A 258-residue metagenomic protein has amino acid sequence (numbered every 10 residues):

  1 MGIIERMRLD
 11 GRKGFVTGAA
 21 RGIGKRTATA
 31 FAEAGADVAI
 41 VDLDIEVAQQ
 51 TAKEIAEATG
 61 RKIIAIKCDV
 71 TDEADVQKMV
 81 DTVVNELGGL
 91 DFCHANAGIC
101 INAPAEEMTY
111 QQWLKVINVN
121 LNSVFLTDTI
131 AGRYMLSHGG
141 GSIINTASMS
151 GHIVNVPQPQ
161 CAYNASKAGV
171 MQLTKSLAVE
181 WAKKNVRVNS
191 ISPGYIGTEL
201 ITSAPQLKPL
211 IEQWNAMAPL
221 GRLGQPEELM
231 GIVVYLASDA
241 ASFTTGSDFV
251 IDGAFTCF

Functional and structural regions predicted by a protein language model:
G2-R6, V234, T245-F258: Short C-terminal tail/terminal secondary-structure segment of NAD(P)H-dependent dehydrogenase/reductase domains
R8-V38: Canonical Rossmann dinucleotide-binding motif of NAD(H)/NADP(H)-dependent dehydrogenases/reductases, specifically
P104-A105, T109-I117, P159, W214: Substrate-binding pocket helix/loop in short-chain dehydrogenase/reductase
D128, S166, T174: Active-site helix of classical SDR
R133, V179-K183, S242: Alpha-helical segment proximal to the catalytic Tyr-Lys
S148: Residue(s) in the substrate-gating loop at a strand-loop-helix junction that position the organic substrate next
A218-L229, A240: A conserved structural motif in NAD(P)-dependent oxidoreductases
